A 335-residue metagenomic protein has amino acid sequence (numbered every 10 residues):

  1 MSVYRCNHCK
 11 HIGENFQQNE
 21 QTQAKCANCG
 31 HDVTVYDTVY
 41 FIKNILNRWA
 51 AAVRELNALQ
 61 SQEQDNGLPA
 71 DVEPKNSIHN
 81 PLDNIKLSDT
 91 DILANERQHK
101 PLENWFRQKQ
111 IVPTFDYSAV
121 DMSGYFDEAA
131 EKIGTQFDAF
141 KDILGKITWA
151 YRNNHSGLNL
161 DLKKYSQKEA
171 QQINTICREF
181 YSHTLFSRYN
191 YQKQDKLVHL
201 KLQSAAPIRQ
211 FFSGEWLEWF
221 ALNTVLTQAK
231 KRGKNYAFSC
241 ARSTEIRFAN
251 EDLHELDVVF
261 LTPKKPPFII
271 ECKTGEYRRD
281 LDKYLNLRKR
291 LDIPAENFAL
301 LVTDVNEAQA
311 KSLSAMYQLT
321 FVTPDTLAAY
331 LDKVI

Functional and structural regions predicted by a protein language model:
M1-E14, Q18-I335: Intrinsically disordered, low-complexity Ser/Thr/Pro/Gly-rich regulatory segments
